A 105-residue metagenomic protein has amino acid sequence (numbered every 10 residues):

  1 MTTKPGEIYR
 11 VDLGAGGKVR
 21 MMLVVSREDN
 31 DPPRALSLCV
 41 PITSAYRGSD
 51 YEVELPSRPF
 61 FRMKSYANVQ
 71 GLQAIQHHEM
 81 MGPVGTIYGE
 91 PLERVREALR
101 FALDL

Functional and structural regions predicted by a protein language model:
M1-L105: Conserved functional hotspots at enzyme active or ligand-binding sites that engage polyanionic ligands
